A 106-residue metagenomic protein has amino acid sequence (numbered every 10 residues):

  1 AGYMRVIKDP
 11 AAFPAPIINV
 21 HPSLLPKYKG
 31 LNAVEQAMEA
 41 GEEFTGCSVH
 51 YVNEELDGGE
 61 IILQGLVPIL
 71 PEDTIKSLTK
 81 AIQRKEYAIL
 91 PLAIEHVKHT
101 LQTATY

Functional and structural regions predicted by a protein language model:
A1-Y106: Donor/substrate-binding cores of folate-linked one-carbon enzymes
